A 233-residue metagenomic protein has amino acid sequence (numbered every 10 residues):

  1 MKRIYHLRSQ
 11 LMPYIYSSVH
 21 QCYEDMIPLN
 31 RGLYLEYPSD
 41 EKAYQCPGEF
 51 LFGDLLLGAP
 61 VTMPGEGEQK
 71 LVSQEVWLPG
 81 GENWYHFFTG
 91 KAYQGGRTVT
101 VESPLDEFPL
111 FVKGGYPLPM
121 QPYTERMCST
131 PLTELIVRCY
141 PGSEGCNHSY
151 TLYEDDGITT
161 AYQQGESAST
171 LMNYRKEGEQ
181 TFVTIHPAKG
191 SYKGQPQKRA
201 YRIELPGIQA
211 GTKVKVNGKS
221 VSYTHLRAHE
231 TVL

Functional and structural regions predicted by a protein language model:
M1-K2, H186: Glycine- and acidic
K2-Q180, S191-K193, Q197-P206: Catalytic core of carbohydrate-active enzymes
T181-I185: Short glycine-rich, basic-tinged beta-strand/loop micro-motifs
V216-K219: Short strand-turn-strand beta-turns centered on an Asx-Gly dipeptide
V221-Y223: Short, surface-exposed loop motifs enriched in S/T, G, D/E and P with embedded aromatic residues
H225-L233: Single conserved hydrophobic/aromatic residue that forms the stacking wall/gate of nucleotide- or nucleobase-binding
